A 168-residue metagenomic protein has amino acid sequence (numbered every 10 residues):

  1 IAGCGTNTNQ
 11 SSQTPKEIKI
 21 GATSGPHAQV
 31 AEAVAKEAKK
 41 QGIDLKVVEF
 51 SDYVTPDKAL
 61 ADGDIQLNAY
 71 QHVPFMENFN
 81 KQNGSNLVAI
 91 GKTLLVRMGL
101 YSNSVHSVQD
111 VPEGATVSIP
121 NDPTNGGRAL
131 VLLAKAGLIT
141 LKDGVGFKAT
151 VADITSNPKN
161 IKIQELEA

Functional and structural regions predicted by a protein language model:
I1-E17, K40: Short, low-complexity disordered leader/linker segments with a strong preference for bacterial N-terminal type II
Q13-G25, I43-E49, T116-V117: Short, well-ordered beta-strand elements
I20, L60-A61: Hydrophobic residues within well-ordered alpha-helices
G25, S51-Y53, G63-E77, L94 (+1 more regions): Beta->alpha turn/N-cap motifs
V47-K58, V145-A168: Short helix-initiation/N-cap motifs at beta->coil->alpha
A61-Q71, A115, L138, K159-K162: Alpha-to-beta junction loops
N86-L94, I161-Q164: Short beta-strand->loop
I90-I139: A conserved helix-loop-strand patch within extracytoplasmic ligand-binding domains of the periplasmic binding
